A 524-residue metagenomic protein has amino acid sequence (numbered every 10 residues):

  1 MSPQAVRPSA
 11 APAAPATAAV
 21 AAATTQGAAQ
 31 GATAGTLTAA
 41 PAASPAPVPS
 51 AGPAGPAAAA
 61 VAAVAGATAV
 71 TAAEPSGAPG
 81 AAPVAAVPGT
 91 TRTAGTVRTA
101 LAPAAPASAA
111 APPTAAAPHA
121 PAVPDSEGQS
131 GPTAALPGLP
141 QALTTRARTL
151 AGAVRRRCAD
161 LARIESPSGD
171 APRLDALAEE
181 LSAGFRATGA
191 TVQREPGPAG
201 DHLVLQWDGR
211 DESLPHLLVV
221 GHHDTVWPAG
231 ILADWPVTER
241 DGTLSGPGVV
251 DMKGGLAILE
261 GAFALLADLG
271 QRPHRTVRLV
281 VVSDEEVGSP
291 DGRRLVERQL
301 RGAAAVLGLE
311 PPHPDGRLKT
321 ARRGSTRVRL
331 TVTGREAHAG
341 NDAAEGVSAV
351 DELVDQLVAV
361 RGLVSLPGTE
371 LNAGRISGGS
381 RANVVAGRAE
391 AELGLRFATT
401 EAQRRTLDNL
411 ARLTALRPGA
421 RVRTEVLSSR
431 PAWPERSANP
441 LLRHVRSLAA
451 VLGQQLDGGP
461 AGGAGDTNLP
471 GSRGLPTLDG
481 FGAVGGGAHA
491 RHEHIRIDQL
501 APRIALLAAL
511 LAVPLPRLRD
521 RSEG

Functional and structural regions predicted by a protein language model:
S2-V6, Q129-A142, T149, S166 (+5 more regions): Metal-dependent amide/peptide-bond hydrolase catalytic core, centered on the "pita-bread" metallohydrolase fold
A10-A120: Long low-complexity, repeat-rich segments biased toward Pro/Ser/Thr/Ala that often serve as propeptides
A134-P247, L265-P273, T467: Acidic/His- and Gly-rich active-site-bordering loop/insert found across diverse amide/peptide-bond hydrolases
E212, R240-G242, A262-R278, V360-G368 (+1 more regions): Phosphate-handling active-site elements
H216-L218, L244, A304-G308, R329 (+1 more regions): Short glycine-aspartate micro-motif
V220-G221, V280-V282, L307-E310, T331-T333 (+1 more regions): Short beta-strand segments
M252-R323, R521: Acidic/histidine-rich catalytic neighborhood of metal-dependent amide-processing enzymes
